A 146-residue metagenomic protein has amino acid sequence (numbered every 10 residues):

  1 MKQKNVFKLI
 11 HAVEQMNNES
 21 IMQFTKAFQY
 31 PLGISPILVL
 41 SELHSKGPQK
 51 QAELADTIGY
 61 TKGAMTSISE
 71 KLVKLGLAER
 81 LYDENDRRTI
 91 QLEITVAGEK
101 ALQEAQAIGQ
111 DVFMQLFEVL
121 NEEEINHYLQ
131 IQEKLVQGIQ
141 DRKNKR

Functional and structural regions predicted by a protein language model:
M1-Y30: N-terminal leader segment of winged-helix/HTH proteins
N5, F24, V39, V112-F113: Hydrophobic alpha-helical segments typical of transmembrane helices and their membrane-interface/capping positions
K8, V13, E104-R146: Terminal interaction helix/tail motif
N17-S20, G47, L102, V136-Q140: A structural signal for well-ordered alpha-helices, especially hydrophobic packing surfaces of coiled-coils
E19, L38-S41, K100, H127: Pre-recognition alpha-helix immediately N-terminal to the DNA-recognition helix within helix-turn-helix or winged-helix
M22-T61: N-terminal helix-turn-helix DNA-binding core of bacterial DNA-binding proteins
Q51-A52, G63, E70, I90: Residues within helix-turn-helix
K71-H127: Charged, amphipathic alpha-helical coiled-coil/dimerization segments
